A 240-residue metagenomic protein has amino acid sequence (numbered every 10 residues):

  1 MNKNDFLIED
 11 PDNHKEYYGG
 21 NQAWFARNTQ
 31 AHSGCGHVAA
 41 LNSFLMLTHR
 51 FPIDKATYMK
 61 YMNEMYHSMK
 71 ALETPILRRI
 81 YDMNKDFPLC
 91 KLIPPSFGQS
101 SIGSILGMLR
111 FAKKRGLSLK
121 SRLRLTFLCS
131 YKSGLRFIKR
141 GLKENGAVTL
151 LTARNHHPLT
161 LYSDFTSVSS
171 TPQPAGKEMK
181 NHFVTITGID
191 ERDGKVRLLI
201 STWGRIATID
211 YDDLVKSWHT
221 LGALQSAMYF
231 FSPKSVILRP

Functional and structural regions predicted by a protein language model:
M1-G103: Active-site-adjacent structural segments surrounding the nucleophilic cysteine of cysteine proteases and isopeptidases
N2, T29, K143-N145, G194: Short, well-ordered loop/turn elements at secondary-structure boundaries
K15, Q22, L117-L123, S201 (+1 more regions): Short, low-complexity intrinsically disordered segments
N42, R154-H157, R205-I206: Solvent-exposed loop/turn segments at secondary-structure junctions within structured extracellular/periplasmic domains
F51, K55, G116-K120, G194: Secondary-structure boundary/capping signal
K70-D86, L150, W218-I237: Repeat-unit-sized solenoid/scaffold elements
N84-I189, F231, L238: Predominantly the structural core of cysteine protease catalytic domains
Y162-K180, T187-P240: Noncatalytic regulatory segments and standalone regulatory/sensor domains
